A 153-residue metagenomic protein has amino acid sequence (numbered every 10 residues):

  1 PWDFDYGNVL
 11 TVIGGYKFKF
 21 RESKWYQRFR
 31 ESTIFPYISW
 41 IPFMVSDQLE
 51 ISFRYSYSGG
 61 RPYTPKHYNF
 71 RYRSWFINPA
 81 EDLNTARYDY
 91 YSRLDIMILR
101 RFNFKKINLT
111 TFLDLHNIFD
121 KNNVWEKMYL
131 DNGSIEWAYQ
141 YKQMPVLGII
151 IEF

Functional and structural regions predicted by a protein language model:
P1-F43, Q48-S58: Gram-negative outer-membrane beta-barrel transporters
P1-W2, Y37-S39, E81-T85, N132-W137: Extracellular loop and loop/strand-boundary signature of outer-membrane beta-barrel proteins
D5-L10, M97, H116-F119: Intrinsic disorder/low-complexity detector
R30-S32, P42-L49, R54-F76, D89-R93 (+1 more regions): C-terminal beta-signal and adjacent terminal beta-strands/loops of Gram-negative outer-membrane beta-barrel proteins
